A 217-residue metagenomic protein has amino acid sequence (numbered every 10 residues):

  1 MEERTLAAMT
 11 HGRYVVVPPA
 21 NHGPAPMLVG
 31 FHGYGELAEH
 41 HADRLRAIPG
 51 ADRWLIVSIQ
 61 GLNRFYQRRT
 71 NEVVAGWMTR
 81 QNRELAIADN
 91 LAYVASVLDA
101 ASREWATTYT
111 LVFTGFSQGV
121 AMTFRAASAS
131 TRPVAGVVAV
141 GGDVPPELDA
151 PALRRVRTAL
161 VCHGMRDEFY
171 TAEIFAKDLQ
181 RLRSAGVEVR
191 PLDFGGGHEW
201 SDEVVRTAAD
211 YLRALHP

Functional and structural regions predicted by a protein language model:
R4-Y109: Serine-hydrolase catalytic machinery in alpha/beta-hydrolase-like enzymes
H32-Y34, T114-F116, V120, G164: Conserved alpha/beta-hydrolase "nucleophile elbow" surrounding the catalytic nucleophile
Q60, T114, V138-G141, C162 (+1 more regions): Alpha/beta-hydrolase-fold catalytic nucleophile elbow
T110-V156: Primarily recognizes the serine-hydrolase "nucleophile elbow" in alpha/beta-hydrolase and SGNH/GDSL folds
R154-A159, A185-V187: Short, proline-enriched alpha-helix->beta-strand connector loops that line the catalytic pocket of alpha/beta-hydrolase
L160-H163, D167: Short beta-strand/loop motif that positions the catalytic acidic residue of the alpha/beta-hydrolase fold
E173-P217: C-terminal catalytic histidine-bearing segment of alpha/beta-hydrolase fold enzymes
